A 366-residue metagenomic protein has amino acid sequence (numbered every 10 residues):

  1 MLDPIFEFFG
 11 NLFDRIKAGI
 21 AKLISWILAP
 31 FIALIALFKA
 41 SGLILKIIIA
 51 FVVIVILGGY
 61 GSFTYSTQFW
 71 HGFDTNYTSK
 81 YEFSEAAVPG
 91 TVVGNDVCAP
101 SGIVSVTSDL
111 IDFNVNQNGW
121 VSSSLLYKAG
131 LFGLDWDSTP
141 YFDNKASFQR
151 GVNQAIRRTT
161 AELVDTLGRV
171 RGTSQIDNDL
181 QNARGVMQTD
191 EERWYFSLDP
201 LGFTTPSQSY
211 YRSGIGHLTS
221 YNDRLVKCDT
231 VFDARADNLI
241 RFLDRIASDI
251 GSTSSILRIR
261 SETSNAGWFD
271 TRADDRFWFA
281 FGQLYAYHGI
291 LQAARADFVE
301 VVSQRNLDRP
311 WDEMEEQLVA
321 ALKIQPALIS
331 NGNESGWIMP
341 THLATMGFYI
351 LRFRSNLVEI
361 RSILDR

Functional and structural regions predicted by a protein language model:
M1-P30: N-terminal intrinsically disordered, acidic low-complexity segments at the extreme N-terminus
L28-S41: Cytosolic juxtamembrane amphipathic/interface segments immediately preceding and feeding into a transmembrane helix
K46-S62: Hydrophobic membrane-insertion alpha-helices, especially the h-region of bacterial N-terminal signal peptides
Q68-H71, T75-A86, W278, Y285-R366: A cross-kingdom marker for long, charged
T75-P200: N-terminal Sec/ER secretory leader and immediately downstream segment of secreted/extracellular precursors
G133-N144, S197-P200, T263-D274, A327-T345: A cross-kingdom feature marking solvent-exposed beta-strand/loop segments within repeated, beta-rich binding/scaffold
D179-L201, Y210-I215, P310-N333: Long, amphipathic, charge-rich alpha-helical segments that form helical bundles/coiled-coils
G202-E315, V319-L322: Extended amphipathic alpha-helical interaction segments
